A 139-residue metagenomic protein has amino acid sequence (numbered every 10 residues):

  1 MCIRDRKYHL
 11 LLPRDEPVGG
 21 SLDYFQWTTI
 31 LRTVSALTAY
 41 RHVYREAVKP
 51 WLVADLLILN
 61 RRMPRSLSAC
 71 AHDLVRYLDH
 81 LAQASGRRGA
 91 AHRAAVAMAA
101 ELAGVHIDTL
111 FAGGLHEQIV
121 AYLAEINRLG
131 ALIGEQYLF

Functional and structural regions predicted by a protein language model:
I3-F139: Alpha-helical transmembrane segments and their helix-helix packing motifs
